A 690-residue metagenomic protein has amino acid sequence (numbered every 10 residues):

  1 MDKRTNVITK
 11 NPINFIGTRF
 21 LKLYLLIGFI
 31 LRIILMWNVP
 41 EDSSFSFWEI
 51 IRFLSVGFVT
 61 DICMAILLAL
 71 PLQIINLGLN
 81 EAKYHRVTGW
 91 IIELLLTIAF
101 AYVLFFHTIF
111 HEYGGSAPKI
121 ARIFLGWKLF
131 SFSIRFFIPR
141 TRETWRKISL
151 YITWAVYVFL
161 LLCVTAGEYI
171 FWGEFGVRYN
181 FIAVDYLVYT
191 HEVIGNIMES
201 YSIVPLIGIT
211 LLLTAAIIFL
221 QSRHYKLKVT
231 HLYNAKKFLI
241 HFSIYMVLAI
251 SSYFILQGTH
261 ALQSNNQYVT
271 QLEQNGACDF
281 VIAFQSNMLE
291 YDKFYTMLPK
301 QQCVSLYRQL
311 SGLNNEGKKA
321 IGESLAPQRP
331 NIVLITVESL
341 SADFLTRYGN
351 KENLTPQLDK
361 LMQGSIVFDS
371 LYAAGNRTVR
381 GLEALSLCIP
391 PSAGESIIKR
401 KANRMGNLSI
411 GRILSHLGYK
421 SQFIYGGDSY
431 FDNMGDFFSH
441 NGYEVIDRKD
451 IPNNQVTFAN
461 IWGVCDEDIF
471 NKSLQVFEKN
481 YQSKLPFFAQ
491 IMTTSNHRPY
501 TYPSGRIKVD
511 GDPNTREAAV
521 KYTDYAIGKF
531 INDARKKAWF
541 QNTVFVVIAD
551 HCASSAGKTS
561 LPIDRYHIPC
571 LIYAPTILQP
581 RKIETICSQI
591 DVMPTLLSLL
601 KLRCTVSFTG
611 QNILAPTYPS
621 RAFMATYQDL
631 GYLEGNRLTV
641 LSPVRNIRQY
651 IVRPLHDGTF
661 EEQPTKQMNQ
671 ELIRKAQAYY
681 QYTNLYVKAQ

Functional and structural regions predicted by a protein language model:
D2-E290: Transmembrane and membrane-interface helices of multi-pass, inner-membrane envelope-modifying transferases
I27, T190-H191, Q274-A277, M288-Y291 (+5 more regions): Alpha-helix initiation and N-capping motif
D42-S46, M198-E199, I203, Y233-A235 (+3 more regions): General structural signal for secondary-structure boundaries
I74, G78-R86, I98, Y189-T190 (+12 more regions): Short amphipathic alpha-helical patches
Y189, E273-G276, I282-I321, Q328 (+1 more regions): The feature marks either
Q263, D292-L298, I398, Q490-M492: Short coil/turn segments at secondary-structure boundaries
R308-Q690: Solvent-exposed soluble domains appended to multi-pass membrane proteins
